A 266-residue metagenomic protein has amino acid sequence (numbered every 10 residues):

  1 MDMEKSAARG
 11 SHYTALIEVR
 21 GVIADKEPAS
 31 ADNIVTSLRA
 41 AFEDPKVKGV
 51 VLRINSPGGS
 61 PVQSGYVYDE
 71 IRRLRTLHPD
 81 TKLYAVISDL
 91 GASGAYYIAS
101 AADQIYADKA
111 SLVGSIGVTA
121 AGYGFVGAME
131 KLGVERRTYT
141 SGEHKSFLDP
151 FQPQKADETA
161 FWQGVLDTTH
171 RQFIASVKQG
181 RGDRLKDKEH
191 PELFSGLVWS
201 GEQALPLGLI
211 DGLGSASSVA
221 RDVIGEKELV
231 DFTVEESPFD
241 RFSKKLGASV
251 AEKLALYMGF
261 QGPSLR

Functional and structural regions predicted by a protein language model:
M1-A85, D89-S93, S100-D108, T119-R266: N-terminal organellar transit peptides
A110-V113: Short, acidic/turn-prone active-site loops that include or flank metal/cofactor- and phosphate-binding residues
